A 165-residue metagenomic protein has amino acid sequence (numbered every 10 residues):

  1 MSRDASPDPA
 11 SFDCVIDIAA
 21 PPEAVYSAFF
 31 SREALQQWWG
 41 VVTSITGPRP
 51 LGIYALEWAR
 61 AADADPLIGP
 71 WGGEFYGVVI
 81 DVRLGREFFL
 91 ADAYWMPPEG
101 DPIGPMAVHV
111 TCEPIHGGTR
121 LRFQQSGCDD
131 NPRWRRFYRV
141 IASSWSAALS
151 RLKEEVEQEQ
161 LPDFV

Functional and structural regions predicted by a protein language model:
M1-T46: Hydrophobic ligand-binding cavity/cleft-lining segments
D13, E33-E74: Short beta-edge strand/loop motif at the mouth of beta-sheet-based domains
I16, E74-D81, M106-E113: Hydrophobic/aromatic beta-strand elements that line small-molecule binding cavities or substrate pockets in beta-rich
P22-E23, G47-L51, I80-E87, T111-R120: A short, structured loop/turn motif at beta-sheet edges
V25-Y26, L35, Y54-L56, V79 (+4 more regions): Hydrophobic pocket/interface hotspot
L35, I53, R60-D63, D81-F88 (+1 more regions): Short, charged/polar surface micro-motifs in flexible loops or helix N-caps
A91-P97, Q124-N131: Short, solvent-exposed aromatic-acidic interface loops
G127-V165: A conserved amphipathic terminal alpha-helix motif
